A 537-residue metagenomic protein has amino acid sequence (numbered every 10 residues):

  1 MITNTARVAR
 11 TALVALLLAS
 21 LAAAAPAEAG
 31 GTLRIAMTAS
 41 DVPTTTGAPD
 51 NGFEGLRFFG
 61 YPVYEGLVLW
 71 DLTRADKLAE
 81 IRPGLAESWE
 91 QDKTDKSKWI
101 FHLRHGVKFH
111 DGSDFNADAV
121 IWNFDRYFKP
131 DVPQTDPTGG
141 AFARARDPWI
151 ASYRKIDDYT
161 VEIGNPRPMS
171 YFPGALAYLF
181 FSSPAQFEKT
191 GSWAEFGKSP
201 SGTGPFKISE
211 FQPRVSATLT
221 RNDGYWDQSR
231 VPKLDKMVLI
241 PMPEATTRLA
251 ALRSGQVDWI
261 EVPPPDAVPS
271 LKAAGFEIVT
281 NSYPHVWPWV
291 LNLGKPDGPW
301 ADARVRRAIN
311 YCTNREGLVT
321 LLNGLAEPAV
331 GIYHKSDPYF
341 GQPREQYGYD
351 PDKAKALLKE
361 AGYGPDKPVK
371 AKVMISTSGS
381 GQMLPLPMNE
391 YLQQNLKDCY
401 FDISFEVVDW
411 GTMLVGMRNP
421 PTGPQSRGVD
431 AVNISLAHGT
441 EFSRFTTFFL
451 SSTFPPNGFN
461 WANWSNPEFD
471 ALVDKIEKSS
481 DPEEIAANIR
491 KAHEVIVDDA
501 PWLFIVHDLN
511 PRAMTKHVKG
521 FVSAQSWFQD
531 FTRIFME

Functional and structural regions predicted by a protein language model:
E28, H102, I121, P137-Q186 (+1 more regions): Surface-exposed binding/hinge segments that line and control ligand-binding clefts or catalytic entry sites
M37-D41, G52, F58-F59, Q212 (+7 more regions): Detector for C-terminal structural segments
M37-T94, D125, S201-T203: N-terminal lobe/hinge region of extracytoplasmic solute-binding protein
S40-G60, L78, L85, S113 (+4 more regions): A structural "hinge/loop" feature
D71-D76, M169, L176-P232, K236-V238 (+3 more regions): Gly/Pro-rich hinge or "lid" segments in bacterial periplasmic/extracellular proteins
S88-Q134, E162, A251, P299-A301: Aromatic- and charge-enriched surface segment that lines or borders ligand/interaction sites
P133-G139, S209-T220, V238-D297: Extracellular/periplasmic solute-recognition and catalytic clefts
F206, E327-A361, S378-M388: Structural transition elements
